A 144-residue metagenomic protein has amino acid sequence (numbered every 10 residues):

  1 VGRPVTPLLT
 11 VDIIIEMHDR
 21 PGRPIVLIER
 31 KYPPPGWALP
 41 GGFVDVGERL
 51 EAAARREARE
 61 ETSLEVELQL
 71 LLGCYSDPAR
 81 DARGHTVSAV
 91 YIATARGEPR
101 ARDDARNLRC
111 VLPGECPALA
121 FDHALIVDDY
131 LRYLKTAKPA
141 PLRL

Functional and structural regions predicted by a protein language model:
V1-I25, P40, I92: Conserved N-terminal beta-strand and adjoining loop/helix that marks the start of the Nudix/MutT-like hydrolase domain
P7, P35, R83-V87: Residue-level preference for beta-strand/loop junctions
V11, G42, R56, Q69 (+1 more regions): Structural detector for helix-capping/boundary residues
M17, Y75-P99, D129-A137: Active-site-adjacent beta-strand/loop module that shapes the phosphate/pyrophosphate-binding cleft
G22-E61: Conserved Nudix-box catalytic region and its N-terminal flanking loop in Nudix hydrolases and closely related
L64-G73: A short coil-to-beta-strand element that immediately follows conserved catalytic motifs
V90-I92, R100-K135: NUDIX/MutT-family hydrolases
